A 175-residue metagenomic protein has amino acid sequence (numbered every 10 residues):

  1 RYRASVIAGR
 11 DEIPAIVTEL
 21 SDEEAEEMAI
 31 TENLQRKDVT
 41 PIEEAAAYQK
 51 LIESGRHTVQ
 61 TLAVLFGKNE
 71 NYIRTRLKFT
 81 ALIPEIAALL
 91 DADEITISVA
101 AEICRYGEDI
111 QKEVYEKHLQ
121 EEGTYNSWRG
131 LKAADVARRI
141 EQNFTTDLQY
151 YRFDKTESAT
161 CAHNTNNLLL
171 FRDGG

Functional and structural regions predicted by a protein language model:
R1-P41, T58, A88: A short, basic-hydrophobic beta/loop patch
G9-V17, A45-K50, R74-T75, A88-T96 (+3 more regions): Short, surface-exposed, charge-dense and proline/glycine-enriched linear segments
I16-V17, Q60, E85, Y115 (+1 more regions): Short linear functional motifs in flexible/disordered or boundary regions
D22-E24, A81, G107, G175: Short secondary-structure boundary/hinge segments and terminal tails
Q35-I110: Alpha-helical interaction elements
E44, L62, K68, Q111 (+4 more regions): A general marker of short, structured functional hotspots
A92, I97, R105-N143: Extended amphipathic alpha-helical segments with heptad-repeat/coiled-coil character used for oligomerization, fusion
D135-G175: C-terminal helical accessory/scaffold domains
